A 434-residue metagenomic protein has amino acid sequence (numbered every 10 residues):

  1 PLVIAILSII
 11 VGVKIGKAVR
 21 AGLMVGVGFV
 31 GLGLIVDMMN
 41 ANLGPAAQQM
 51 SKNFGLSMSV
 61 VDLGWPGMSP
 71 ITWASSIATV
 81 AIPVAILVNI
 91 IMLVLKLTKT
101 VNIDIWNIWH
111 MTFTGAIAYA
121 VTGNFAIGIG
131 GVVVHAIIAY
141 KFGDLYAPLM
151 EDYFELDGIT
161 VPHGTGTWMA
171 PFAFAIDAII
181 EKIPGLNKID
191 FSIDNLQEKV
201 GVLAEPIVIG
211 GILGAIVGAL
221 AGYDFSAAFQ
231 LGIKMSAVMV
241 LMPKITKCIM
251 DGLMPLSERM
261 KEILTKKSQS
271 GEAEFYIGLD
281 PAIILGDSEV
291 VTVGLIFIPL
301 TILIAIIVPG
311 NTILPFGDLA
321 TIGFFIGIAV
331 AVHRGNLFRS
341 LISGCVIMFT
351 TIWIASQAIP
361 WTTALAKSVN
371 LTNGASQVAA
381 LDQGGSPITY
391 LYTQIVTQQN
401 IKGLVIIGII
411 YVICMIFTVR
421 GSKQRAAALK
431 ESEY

Functional and structural regions predicted by a protein language model:
P1, S69-V84, I127, S288-V291 (+2 more regions): Structural signature of hydrophobic alpha-helical transmembrane segments
P1-I35, S76-Y276, V330-R339, W361-Y434: Signature of multi-pass transmembrane helix bundles
G28-T79: Membrane helical hairpin/interfacial module
V36-G44, I354-T363: C-terminal TM-helix exit segments that contain a strictly Trp-centered aromatic cap at the helix terminus
D37, A41, W65, V240 (+3 more regions): A short glycine-/small-residue-rich loop at the edge of a beta-strand within enzyme catalytic domains
N40-P45, V60-T72, I86-K99, D190-K199 (+2 more regions): Short juxtamembrane and helix-loop transition motifs at transmembrane-helix boundaries in membrane proteins
F54-V60, V80-I86, W106-T112, V132-V133 (+4 more regions): Mid-membrane cores of alpha-helical transmembrane segments in multi-pass membrane proteins, especially transporters
V94-T98, I277-V291, L295-Q357: Hydrophobic alpha-helical bundle architecture
